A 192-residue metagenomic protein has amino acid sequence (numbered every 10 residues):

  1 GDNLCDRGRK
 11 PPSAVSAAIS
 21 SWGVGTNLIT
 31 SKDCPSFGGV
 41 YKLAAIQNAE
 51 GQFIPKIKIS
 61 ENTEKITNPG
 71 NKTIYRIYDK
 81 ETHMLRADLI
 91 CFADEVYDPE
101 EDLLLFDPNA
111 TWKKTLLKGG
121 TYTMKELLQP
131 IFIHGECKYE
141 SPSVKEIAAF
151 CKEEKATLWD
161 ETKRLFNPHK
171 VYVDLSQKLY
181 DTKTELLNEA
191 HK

Functional and structural regions predicted by a protein language model:
G1: Aromatic-lined carbohydrate-recognition surfaces of secreted/lumenal glycan-active proteins
L4-K192: Gly/Ser/Thr/Ala-enriched C-terminal appendages of enzymes
